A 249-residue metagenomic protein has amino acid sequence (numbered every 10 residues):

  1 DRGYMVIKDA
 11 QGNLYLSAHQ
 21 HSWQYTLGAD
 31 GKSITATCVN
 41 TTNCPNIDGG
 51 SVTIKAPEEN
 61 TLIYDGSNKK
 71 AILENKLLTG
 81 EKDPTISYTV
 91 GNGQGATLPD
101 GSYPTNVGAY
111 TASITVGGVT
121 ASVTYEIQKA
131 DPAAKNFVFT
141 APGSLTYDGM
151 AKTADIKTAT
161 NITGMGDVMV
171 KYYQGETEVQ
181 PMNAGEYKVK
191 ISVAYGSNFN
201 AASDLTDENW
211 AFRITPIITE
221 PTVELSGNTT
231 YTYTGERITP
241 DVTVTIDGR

Functional and structural regions predicted by a protein language model:
D1-R249: Solvent-exposed beta-strand/loop surfaces, strongest in extracytoplasmic domains of secreted and cell-surface proteins
